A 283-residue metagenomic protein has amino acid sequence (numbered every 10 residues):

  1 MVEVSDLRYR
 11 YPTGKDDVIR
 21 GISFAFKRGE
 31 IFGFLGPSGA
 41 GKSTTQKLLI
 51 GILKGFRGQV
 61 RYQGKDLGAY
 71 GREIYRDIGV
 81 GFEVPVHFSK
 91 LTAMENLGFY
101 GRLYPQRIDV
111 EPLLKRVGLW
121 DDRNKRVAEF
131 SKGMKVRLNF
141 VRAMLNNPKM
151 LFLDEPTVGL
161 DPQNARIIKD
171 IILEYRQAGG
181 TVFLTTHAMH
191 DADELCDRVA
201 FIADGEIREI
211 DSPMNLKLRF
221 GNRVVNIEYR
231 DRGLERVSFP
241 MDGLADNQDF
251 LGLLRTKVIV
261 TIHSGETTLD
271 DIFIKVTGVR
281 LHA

Functional and structural regions predicted by a protein language model:
M1-V4, R8-G21, R28, G71: A short, flexible loop at the N-terminus of ABC-type nucleotide-binding domains that lies
G58-A69, E73-I74: Conserved ABC transporter NBD signature motif
G98, R102, R107-R123: Conserved ABC ATPase "signature" region
L151-E155: Catalytic Walker B motif of ABC-type/P-loop ATPase nucleotide-binding domains
I210-D211: ABC ATPase "signature
N215-A283: Short, charged/small-residue-rich alpha-helical element at the C-terminal edge of ABC transporter nucleotide-binding
